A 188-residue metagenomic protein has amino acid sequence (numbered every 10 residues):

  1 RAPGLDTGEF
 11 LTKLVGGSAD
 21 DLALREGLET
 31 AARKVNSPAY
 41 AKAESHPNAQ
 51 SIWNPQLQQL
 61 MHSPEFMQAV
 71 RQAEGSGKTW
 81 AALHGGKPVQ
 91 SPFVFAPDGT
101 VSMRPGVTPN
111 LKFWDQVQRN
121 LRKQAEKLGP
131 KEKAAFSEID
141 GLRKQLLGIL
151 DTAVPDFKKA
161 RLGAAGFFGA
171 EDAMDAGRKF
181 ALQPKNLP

Functional and structural regions predicted by a protein language model:
G4-P188: Polar, solvent-exposed alpha-helical protein-interaction surfaces
